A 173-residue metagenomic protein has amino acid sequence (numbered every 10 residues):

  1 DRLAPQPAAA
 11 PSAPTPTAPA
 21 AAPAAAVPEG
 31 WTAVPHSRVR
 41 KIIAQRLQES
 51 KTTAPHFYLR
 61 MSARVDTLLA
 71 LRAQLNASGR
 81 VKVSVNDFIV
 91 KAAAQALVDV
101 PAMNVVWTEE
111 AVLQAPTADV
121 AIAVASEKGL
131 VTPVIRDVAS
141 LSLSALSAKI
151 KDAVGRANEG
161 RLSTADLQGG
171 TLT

Functional and structural regions predicted by a protein language model:
R2-T173: C-terminal catalytic/motor cores of large multi-domain enzyme assemblies
